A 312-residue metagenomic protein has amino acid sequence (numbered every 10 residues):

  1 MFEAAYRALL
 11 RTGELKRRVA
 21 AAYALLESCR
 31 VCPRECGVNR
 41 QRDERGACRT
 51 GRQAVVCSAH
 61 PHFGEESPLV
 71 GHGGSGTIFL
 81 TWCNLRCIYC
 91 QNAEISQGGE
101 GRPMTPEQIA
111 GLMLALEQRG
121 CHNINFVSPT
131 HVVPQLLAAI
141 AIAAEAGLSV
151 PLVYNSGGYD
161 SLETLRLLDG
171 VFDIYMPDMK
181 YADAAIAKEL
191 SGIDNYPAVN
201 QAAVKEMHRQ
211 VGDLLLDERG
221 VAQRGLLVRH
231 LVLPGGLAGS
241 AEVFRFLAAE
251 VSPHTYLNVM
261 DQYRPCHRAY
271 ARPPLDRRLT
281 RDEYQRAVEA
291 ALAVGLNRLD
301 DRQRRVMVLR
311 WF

Functional and structural regions predicted by a protein language model:
M1-E44, G212-R302, W311: Auxiliary Fe-S-binding modules of radical SAM enzymes
E44, C48-I174, D183-A184: Conserved Radical SAM active-site core
G76, I124, L152-Y154, Y175-P177 (+3 more regions): Hydrophobic faces of well-ordered beta-strands that scaffold small-molecule active sites in alpha/beta enzyme cores
E94-Q108, S128-A138, A143, I186-Q210 (+2 more regions): Conserved non-cysteine loop/helix-boundary elements of the Radical SAM core domain that shape
S96, V133, G158-S161, M179-P197 (+3 more regions): Conserved radical SAM core fold
A139-A146, L167, V171, E206 (+5 more regions): Alpha-helical structural signal in soluble globular domains
D169-A184, H254-Y263: Non-cysteine beta-strand/loop elements that form the S-adenosyl-L-methionine
V306-M307: A short pre-motif secondary-structure segment
